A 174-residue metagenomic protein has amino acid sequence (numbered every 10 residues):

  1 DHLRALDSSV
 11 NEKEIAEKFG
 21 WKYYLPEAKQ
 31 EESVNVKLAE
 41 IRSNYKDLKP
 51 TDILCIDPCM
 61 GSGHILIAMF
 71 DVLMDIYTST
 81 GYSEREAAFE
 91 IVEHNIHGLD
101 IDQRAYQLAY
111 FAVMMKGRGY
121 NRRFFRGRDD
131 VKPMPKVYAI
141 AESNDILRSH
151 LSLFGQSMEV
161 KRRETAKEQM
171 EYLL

Functional and structural regions predicted by a protein language model:
D1-L174: SAM-dependent methyltransferase catalytic region
